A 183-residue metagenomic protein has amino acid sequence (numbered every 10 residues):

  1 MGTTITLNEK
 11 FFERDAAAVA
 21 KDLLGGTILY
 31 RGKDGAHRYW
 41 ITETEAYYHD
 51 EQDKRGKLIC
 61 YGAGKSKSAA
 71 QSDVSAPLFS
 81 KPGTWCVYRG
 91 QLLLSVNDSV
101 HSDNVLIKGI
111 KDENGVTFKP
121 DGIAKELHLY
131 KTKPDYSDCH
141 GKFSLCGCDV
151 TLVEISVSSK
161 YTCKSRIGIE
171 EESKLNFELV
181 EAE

Functional and structural regions predicted by a protein language model:
G2-E183: Conserved, well-structured core segments that form or line functional sites
